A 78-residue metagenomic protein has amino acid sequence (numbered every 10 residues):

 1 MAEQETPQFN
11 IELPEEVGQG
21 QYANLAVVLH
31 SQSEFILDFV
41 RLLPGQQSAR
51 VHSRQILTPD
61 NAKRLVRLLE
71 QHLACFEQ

Functional and structural regions predicted by a protein language model:
M1-D60, R67-Q78: N-terminal intrinsically disordered, cationic/polar leader segments that include organellar targeting peptides
